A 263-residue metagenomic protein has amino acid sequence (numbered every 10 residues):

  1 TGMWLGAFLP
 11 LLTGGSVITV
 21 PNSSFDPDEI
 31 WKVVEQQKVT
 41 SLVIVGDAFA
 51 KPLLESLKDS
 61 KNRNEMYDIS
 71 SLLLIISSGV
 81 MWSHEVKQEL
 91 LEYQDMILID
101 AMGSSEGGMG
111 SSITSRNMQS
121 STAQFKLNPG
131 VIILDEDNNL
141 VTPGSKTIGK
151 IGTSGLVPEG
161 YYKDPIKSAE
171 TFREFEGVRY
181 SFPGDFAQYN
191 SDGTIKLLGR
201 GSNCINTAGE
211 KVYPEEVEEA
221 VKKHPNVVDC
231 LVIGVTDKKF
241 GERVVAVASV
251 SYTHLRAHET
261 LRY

Functional and structural regions predicted by a protein language model:
T1, S70-L73, I99, G149 (+1 more regions): A short, local hydrophobic-aromatic micro-motif
T1-V43, S56-R63: Conserved AMP-binding/adenylation subdomain of ANL enzymes
L12-G15, V39-I44, L54-S120, K126 (+3 more regions): Gly/Ser/Thr-rich phosphate-binding loop
P27-D28, H84, V141, P214: Structural motif corresponding to alpha-helix initiation and N-cap regions
L42, G103, S154, E159-K163 (+4 more regions): AMP-binding/adenylate-forming catalytic core of the ANL superfamily
S120-K126, T171, G177-V178: Short Gly/Pro-enriched turn/cap motifs at secondary-structure boundaries
I132-T153, Y189-D192: Conserved beta-loop-beta connector loops within the AMP-binding
